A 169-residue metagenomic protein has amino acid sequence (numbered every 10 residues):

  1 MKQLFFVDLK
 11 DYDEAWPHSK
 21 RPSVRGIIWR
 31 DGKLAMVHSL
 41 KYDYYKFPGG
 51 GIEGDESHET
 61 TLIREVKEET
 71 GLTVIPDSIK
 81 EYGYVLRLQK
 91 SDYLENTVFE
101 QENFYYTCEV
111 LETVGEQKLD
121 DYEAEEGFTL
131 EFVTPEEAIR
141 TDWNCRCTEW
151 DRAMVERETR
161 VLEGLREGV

Functional and structural regions predicted by a protein language model:
M1-R25: Acidic, metal-coordinating catalytic segment for phosphate/diphosphate chemistry, firing primarily on the Nudix
K2, P22-V24, G32, E102-F104 (+1 more regions): Change "...and in nucleic-acid phosphodiester-cleaving endonucleases..." to "...and in nucleic-acid processing enzymes
H18-K20, N96-E102, Y122-G127: A generic structural micro-feature
W29-E69, T73: Conserved Nudix-box catalytic region and its N-terminal flanking loop in Nudix hydrolases and closely related
D31-K33, E109-V114, P135-E137: Short loop segments at secondary-structure junctions
Y44, G115-V169: Nudix hydrolase/Nudix homology domain
T73-Y84: A short coil-to-beta-strand element that immediately follows conserved catalytic motifs
R87-Q117, E131: Active-site-adjacent beta-strand/loop module that shapes the phosphate/pyrophosphate-binding cleft
